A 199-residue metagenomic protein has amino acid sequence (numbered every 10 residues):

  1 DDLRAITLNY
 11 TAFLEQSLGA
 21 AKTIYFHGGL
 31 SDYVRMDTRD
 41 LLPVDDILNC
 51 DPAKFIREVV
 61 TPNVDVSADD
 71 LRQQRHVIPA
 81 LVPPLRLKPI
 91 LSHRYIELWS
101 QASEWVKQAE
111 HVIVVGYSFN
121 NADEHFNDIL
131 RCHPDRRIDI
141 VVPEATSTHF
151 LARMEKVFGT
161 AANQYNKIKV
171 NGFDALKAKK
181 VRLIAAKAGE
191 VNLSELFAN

Functional and structural regions predicted by a protein language model:
D1-R86, I90: Extended, H/D-rich, highly charged conserved domains that either
L3, P89, Y95-N199: SIR2/sirtuin-family catalytic core signature
